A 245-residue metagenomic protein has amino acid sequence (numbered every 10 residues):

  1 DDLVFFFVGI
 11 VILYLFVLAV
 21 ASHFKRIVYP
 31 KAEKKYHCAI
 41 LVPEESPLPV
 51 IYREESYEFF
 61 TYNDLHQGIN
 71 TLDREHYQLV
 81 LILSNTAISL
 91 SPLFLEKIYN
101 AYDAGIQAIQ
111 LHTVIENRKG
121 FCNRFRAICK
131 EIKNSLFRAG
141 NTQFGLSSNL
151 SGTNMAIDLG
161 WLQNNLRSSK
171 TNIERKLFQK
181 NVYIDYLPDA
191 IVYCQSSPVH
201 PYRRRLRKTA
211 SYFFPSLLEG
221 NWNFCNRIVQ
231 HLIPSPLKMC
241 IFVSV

Functional and structural regions predicted by a protein language model:
D1, F5, F24-A32, F144-G145 (+1 more regions): Basic/Trp-rich segment in TM-proximal cytosolic loops or flexible interdomain/linker regions
V17-F60, D73-R74: N-terminal signal-anchor transmembrane helix
G68-L79: Active-site nucleotide-sugar/metal-binding loop of Leloir-type enzymes
E75, I98-L166, R203, R207: Long helical/loop segments within the catalytic core of UDP-sugar-dependent glycosyltransferases, especially the large
Y77-S89: Short beta-strand-to-loop acidic/aromatic patch adjacent to the donor-nucleotide binding site
S91-L95: Acidic donor-diphosphate engagement hotspot in glycosyltransferases and nucleotidyltransferases that stabilizes
A108, E116, A156, S168 (+2 more regions): Conserved active-site beta-strand element of glycosyltransferases/polysaccharide synthases
W161-P188, H200: A short, conserved alpha-helix in the catalytic core of glycosyltransferases
